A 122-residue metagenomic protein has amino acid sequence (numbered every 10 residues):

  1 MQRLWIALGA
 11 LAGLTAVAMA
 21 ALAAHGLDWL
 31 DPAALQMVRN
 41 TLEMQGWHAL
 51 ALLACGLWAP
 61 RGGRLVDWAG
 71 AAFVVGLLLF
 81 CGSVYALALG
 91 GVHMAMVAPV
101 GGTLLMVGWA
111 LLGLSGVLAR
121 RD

Functional and structural regions predicted by a protein language model:
M1-D122: Polytopic transmembrane helical bundles with strong interfacial aromatic enrichment
